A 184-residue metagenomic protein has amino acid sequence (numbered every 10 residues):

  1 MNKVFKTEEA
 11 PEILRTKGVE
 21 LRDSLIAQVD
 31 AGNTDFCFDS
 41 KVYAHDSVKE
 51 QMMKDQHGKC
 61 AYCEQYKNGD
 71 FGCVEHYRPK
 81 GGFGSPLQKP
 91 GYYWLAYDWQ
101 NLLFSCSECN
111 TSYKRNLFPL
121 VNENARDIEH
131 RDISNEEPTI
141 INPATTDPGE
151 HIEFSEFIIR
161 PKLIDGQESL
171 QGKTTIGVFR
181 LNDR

Functional and structural regions predicted by a protein language model:
M1-D55, Y66-N68, K89-L103, S107-R184: Extended charged
C63: Canonical Radical SAM [4Fe-4S] cluster-binding loop centered on the CxxxCxxC motif and its immediate flanking residues
C73-K80, S105-C106: Histidine-centered catalytic micro-motifs used for acid/base chemistry in nuclease and nucleotide-processing active
G84-S85: Signature of the SF2 helicase/ATPase Hel1-core->accessory helical subdomain module
